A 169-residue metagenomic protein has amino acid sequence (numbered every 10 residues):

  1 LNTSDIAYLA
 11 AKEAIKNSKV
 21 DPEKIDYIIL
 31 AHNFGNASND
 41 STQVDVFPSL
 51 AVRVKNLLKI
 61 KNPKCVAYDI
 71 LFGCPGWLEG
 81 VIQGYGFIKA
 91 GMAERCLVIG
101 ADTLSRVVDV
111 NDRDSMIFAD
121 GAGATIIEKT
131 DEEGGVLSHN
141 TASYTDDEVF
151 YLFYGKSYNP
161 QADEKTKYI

Functional and structural regions predicted by a protein language model:
L1-N33, A37, K156-I169: Conserved active-site "lid/cap" helical segment
L1-T3, D112, M116-I169: Condensing-enzyme catalytic core mediating Claisen C-C bond formation in acyl metabolism
N2, A37-R95: Conserved catalytic cysteine-centered active-site region of acyl-thioester-dependent Claisen-condensing enzymes
K12, V20, L97-I99, T125 (+1 more regions): Structural alpha/beta core scaffold segments of enzyme domains
E23-H32, C65-D69, E94-A101, L137-N140: Beta-strand segments within the central parallel beta-sheet cores of soluble alpha/beta enzyme folds
A31-N36, L71-G76, G100-S105, A142-Y144: Acidic, glycine-rich active-site loops and adjacent beta-strand->loop/helix elements that engage anionic groups
N39-D40, V108-D109, E148: Short glycine-/acidic-enriched loop or helix-start segments at secondary-structure transitions that form or flank
M92-G123: Flexible, glycine-rich active-site loops centered on histidine and acidic residues that chelate a metal or position
